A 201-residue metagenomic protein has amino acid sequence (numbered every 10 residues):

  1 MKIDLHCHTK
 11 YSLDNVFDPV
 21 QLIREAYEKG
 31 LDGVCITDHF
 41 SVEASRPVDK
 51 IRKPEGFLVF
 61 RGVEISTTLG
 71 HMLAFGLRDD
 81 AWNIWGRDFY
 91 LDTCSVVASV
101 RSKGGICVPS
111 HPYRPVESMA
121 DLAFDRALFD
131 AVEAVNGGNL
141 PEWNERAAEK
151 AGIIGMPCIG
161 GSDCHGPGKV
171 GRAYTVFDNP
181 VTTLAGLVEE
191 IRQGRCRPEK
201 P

Functional and structural regions predicted by a protein language model:
M1-R24, S45-D49, P54-L58, I65-I84 (+2 more regions): Charged catalytic cores and adjacent phosphate/nucleic-acid-binding surfaces used for phosphate/nucleic-acid chemistry
H8, R24-E43, I106-V108: Divalent metal-dependent hydrolysis catalytic cores, especially in the metallo-beta-lactamase
C35, R61, V108, C158-G160: Structural recognition of the beta-strand scaffold that forms the well-ordered cores of secreted hydrolase catalytic
D38, W82-Y90: Short gly/ser-rich anion-binding loops that grip negatively charged ligand groups
H39, P112, G137: Flexible loop residues that form catalytic and substrate-binding hotspots at small-molecule/glycan-binding clefts
D88-A123: Internal catalytic-core helix/loop-beta-alpha segment that presents or stabilizes conserved functional determinants
